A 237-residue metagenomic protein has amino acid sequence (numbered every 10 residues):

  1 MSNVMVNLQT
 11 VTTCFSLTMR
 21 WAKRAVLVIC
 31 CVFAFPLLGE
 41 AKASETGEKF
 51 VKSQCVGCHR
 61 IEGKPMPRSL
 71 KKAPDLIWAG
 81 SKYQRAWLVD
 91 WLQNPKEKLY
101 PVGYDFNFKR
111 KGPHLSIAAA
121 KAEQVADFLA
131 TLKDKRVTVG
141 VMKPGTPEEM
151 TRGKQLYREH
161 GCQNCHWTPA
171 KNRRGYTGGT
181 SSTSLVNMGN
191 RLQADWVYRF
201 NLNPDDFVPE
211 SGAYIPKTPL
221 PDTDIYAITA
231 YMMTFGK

Functional and structural regions predicted by a protein language model:
M1-W21: N-terminal secretory signal peptides that target proteins for export/translocation
R24-P36: Bacterial N-terminal signal peptides
F35-V51, K133-R158: Electrostatic cytochrome c docking/interface patches
E48, R60-W91, W167-F200: Gly/Gly-Pro-rich "capping" loops immediately C-terminal to redox-active cysteine motifs in periplasmic/lumenal
K52-E62, L88, V125, L129 (+4 more regions): The canonical Cys-X-X-Cys-His
V56-G57, A118-G140: Short, structured interface segments
P65-A79, Q93-Q124, G140-P144, G178-N187 (+1 more regions): Axial heme c-ligation environment in periplasmic c-type cytochrome domains
A130-T146, M150, N164-M188: Conserved N-terminal glycine/acidic-rich loop preference
